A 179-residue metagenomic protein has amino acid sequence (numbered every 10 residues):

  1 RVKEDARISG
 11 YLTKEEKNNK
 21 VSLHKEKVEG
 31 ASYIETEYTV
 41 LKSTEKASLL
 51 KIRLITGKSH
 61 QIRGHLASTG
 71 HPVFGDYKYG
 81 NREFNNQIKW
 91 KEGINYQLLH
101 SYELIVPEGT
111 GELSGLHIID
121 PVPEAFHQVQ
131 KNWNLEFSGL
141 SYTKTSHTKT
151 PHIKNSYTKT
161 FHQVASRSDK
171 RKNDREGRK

Functional and structural regions predicted by a protein language model:
R1-K149, I153-K179: RNA pseudouridine synthases
